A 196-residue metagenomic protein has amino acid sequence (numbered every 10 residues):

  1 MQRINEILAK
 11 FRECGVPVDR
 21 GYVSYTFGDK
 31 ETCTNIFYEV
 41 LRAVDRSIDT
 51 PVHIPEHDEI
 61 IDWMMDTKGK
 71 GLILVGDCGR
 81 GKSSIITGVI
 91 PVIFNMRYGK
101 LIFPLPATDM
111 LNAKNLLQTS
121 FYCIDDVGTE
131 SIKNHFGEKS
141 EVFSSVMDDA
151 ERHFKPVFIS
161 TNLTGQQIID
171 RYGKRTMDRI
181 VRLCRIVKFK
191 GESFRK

Functional and structural regions predicted by a protein language model:
M1-K68, V187, G191, K196: A short, basic N-terminal segment
Q2-F11, P91, T129-K196: Replace "adjacent to P-loop NTPase cores in ATP/GTP-dependent enzymes" with "adjacent to NTP-binding cores
T67-K68, L116-Q118, R152-F154: Short loop/turn elements that form and flank the Walker-type P-loop nucleotide-binding site in RecA-like NTPase cores
L72-L74: Hydrophobic anchor at the beta1->P-loop junction of P-loop NTPases
G76, I124-D125, T161: Active-site flanking residues adjacent to catalytic metal/cofactor-binding acidic residues
G79-K82: Conserved glycine(s) of the Walker
I85, V89: Hydrophobic positions on the alpha1 helix immediately C-terminal to the Walker A/P-loop
P91-E130: AAA+/P-loop NTPase substrate/partner-engagement loops
